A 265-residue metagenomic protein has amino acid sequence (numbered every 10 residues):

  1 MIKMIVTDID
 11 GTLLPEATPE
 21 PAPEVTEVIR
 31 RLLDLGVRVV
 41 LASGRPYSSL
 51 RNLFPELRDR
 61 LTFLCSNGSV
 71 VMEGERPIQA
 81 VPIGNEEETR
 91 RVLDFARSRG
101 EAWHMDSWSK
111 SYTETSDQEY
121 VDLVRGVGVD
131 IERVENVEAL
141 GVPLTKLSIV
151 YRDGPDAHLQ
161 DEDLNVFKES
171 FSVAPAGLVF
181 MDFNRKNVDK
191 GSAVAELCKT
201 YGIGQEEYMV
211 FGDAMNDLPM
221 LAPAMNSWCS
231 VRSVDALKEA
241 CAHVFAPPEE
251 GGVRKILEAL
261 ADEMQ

Functional and structural regions predicted by a protein language model:
M1-T7, R30, D34, I203: Non-catalytic pre-domain segments flanking phosphatase-related domains
K3-T18, L221: Asp-based phosphoryl-transfer active-site loop
E20-Y120: Active-site phosphate-binding/coordination module
L32, N67, L147, L221 (+2 more regions): Residue-level signal for inorganic ion chemistry
G36-V40, D59-L61, K146, E206-E207 (+2 more regions): Short active-site oxyanion
E56-D59, S66-N67, V166-E169, P223-A224 (+1 more regions): Short, structured coil segments at secondary-structure junctions
F95, R99-P223, R232: Conserved acidic, metal-coordinating active-site core of Asp-based, Mg2+-dependent phosphoryl-transfer enzymes
P223, S227-Q265: Asp-based, Mg2+/Mn2+-dependent phosphohydrolase catalytic module
